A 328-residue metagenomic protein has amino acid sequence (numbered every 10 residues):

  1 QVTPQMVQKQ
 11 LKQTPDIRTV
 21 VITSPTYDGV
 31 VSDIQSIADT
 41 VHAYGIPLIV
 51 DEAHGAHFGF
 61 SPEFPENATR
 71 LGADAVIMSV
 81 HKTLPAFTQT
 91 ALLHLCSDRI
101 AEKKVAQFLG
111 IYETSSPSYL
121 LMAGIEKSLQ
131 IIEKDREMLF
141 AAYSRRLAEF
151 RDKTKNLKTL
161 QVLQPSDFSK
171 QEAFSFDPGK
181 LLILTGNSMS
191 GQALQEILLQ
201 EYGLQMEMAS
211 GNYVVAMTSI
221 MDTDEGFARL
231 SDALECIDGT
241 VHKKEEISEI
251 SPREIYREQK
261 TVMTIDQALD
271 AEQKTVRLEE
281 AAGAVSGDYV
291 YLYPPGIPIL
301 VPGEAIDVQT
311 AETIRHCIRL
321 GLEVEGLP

Functional and structural regions predicted by a protein language model:
Q1-S166, T185: Conserved PLP-enzyme active-site core in the AAT-like
D152-G326: Conserved C-terminal alpha-helix-loop-beta "cap" of PLP-dependent enzymes that closes/shapes the active-site mouth
